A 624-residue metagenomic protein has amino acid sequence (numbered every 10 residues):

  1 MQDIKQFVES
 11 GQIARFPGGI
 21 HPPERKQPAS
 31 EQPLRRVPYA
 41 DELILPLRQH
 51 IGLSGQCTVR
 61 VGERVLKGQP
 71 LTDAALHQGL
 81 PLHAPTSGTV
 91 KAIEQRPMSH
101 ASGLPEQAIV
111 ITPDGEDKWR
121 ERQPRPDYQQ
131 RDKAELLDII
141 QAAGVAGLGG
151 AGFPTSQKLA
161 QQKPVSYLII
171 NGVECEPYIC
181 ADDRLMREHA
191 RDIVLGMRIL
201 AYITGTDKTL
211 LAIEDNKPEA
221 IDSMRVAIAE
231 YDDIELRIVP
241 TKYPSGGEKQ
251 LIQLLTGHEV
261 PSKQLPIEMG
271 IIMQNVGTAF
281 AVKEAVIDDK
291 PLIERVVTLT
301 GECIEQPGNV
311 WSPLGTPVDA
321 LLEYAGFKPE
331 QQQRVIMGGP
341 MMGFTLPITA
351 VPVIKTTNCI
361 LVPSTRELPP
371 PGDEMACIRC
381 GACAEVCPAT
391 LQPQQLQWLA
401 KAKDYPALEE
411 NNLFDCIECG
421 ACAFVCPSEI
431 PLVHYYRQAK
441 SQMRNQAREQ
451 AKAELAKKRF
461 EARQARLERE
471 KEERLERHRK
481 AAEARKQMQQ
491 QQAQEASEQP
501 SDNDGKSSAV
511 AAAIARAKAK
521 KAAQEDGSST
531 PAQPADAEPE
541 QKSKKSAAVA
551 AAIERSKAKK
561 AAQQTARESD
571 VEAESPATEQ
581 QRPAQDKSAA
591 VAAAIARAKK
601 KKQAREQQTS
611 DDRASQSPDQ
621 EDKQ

Functional and structural regions predicted by a protein language model:
M1-T58, V110: N-terminal, Lys/Arg-enriched amphipathic/low-complexity engagement segments that precede the first folded domain
R60-D73, A92: Short, well-structured beta-strand-loop connectors
G88-V90: Conserved hydrophobic positions within beta-strands
A92, P97-L148: Acidic low-complexity segments
D117-W119, G147, L168-D182, C303: Gly-rich Lys/Arg/Thr-decorated short loops/hinges at beta-loop-alpha junctions or inter-strand turns that position
D207-L314, V318, G326-K328: Hydrophobic alpha-helical positions that pack around
T357-P371, A384, P388-S501: Ferredoxin-type iron-sulfur electron-transfer modules in oxidoreductases and energy-metabolism complexes
Q499-Q624: Charge-dense, low-complexity intrinsically disordered regions
